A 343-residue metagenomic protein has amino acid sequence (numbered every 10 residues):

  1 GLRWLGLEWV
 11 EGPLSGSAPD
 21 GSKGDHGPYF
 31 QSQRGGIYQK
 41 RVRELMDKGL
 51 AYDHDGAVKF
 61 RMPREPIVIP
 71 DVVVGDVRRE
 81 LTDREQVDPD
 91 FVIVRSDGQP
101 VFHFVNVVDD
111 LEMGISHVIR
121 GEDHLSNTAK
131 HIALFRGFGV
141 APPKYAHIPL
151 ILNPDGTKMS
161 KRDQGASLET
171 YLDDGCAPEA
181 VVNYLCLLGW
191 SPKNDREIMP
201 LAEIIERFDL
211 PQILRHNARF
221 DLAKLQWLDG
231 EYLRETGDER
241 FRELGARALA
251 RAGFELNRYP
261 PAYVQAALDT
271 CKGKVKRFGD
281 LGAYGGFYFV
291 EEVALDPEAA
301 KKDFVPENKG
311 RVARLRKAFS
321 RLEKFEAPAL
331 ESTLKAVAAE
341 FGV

Functional and structural regions predicted by a protein language model:
L2-R3, D20-G21, G27-K161, S167 (+2 more regions): Active-site cores that bind ATP or allylic diphosphates and position pyrophosphate for catalysis
W4-E11, V108, D123-A129, A133-V343: Conserved nucleotide- and phosphate/pyrophosphate-binding catalytic cores in adenylate/nucleotidyl-handling enzymes
P13-S15, P19: A conserved beta-strand->alpha-helix junction
